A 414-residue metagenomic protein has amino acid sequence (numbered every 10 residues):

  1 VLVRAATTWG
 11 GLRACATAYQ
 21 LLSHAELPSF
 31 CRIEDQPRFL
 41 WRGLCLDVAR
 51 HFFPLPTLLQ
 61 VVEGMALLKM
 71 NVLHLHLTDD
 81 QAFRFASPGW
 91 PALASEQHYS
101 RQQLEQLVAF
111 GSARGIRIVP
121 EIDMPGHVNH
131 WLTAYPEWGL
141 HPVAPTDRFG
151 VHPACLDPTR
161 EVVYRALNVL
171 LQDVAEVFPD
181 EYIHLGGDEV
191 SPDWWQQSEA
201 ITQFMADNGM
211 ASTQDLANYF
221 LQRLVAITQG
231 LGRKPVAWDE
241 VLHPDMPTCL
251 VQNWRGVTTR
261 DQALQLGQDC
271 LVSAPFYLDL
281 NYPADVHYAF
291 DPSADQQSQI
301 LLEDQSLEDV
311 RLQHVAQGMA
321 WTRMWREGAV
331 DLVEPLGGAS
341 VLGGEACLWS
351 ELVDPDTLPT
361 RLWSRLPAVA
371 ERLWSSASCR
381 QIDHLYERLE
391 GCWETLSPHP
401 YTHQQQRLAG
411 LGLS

Functional and structural regions predicted by a protein language model:
V1-H184, S198, R223, I227 (+1 more regions): Feature activates predominantly on carbohydrate-active enzymes
T8, L40, G89, H130 (+8 more regions): Residues in intrinsically disordered, low-complexity segments of regulatory proteins
H76, F83, P91, L185 (+4 more regions): Residue-level signal for alpha-helical context at structural boundaries
F83-R84, H127-H130, D193-W195, D245-M246 (+1 more regions): Extracytoplasmic/secreted cell-surface and envelope-processing proteins
Q106, E161-Y182, Q203-S414: Substrate-binding groove of N-acetylhexosamine-processing glycoside hydrolases
M124-G126, D188-P192, V241-H243: Short, internal active-site loops enriched in acidic
D188-M210: N-terminal leader/propeptide and maturation segments of large enzyme subunits in energy/redox metabolism and hydrolases
